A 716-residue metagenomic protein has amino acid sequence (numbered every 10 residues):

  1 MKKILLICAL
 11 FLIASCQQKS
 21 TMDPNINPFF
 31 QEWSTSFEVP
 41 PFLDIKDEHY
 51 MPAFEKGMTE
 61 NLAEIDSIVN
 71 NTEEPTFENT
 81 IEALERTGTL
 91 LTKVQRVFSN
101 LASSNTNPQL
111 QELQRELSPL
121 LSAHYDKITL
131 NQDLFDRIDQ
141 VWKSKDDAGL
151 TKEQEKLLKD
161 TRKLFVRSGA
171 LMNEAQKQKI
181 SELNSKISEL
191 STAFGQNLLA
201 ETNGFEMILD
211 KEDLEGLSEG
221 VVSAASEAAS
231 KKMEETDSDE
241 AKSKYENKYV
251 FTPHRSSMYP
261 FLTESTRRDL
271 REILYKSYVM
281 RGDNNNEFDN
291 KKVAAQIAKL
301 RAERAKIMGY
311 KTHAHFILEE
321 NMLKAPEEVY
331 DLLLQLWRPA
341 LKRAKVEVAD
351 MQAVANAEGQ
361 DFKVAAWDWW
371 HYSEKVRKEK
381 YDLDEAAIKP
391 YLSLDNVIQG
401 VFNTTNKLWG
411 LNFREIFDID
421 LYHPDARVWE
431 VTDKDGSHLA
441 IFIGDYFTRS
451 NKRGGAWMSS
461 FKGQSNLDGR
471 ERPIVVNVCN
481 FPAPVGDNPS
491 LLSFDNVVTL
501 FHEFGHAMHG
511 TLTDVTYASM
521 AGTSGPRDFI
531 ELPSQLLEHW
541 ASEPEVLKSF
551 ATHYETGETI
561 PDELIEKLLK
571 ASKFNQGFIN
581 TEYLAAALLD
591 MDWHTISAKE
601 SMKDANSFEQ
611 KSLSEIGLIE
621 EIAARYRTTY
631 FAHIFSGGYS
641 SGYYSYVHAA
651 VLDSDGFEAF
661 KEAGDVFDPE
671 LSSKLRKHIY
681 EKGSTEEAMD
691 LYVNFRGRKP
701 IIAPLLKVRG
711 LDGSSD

Functional and structural regions predicted by a protein language model:
M1-I4: Positively charged n-region of N-terminal signal peptides that target proteins for export
I13-S15: C-terminal motif of bacterial Sec signal peptides marking the signal peptidase cleavage site
S20-H49, K56, K248-V250, E379 (+10 more regions): C-terminal, non-catalytic "cap/extension" segments appended to globular domains
M22-E235, F660: N-terminal helix-rich structural modules
S34-H49, F98-L117, D139-E182, T252-K292 (+6 more regions): Short His/Asp/Glu-rich catalytic/ion-coordination signatures at enzyme active sites or charged loops
E48, P52-D66, N70, E82 (+29 more regions): A broad, structural surface signal
E153, L157, K186-E189, Q196 (+8 more regions): Active-site-proximal, well-structured secondary-structure segments within enzyme catalytic domains
P482-F501: Short pre-active-site segment immediately N-terminal to the catalytic Zn-binding motif
